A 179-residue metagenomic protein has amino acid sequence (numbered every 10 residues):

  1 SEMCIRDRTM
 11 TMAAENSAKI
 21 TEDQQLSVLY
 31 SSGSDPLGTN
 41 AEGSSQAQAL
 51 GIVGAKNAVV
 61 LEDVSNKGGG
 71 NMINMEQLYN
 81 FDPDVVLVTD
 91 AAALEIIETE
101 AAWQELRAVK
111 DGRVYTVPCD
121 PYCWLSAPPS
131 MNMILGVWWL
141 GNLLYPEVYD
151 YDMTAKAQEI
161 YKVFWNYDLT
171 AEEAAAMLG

Functional and structural regions predicted by a protein language model:
M3-I5: Short, small-residue-biased leader/transition segments that mark boundaries at the very start of proteins
T9-M131, V148-Y151, A155-E159, D168-G179: Binding-cleft/active-site segments that stabilize strongly anionic ligands or cofactors
L135-G136: A post-motif C-terminal structural segment
G141-Y149: Short, hydrophobic alpha-helical segments
